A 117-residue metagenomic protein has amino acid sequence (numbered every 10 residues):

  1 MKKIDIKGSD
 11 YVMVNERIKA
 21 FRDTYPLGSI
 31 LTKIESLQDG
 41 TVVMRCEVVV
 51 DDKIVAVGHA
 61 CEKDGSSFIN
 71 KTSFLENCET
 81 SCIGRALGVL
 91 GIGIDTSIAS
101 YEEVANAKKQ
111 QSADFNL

Functional and structural regions predicted by a protein language model:
M1-L117: Polyanion-binding surfaces on beta-sheet-dominated domains and ring/shell assemblies
